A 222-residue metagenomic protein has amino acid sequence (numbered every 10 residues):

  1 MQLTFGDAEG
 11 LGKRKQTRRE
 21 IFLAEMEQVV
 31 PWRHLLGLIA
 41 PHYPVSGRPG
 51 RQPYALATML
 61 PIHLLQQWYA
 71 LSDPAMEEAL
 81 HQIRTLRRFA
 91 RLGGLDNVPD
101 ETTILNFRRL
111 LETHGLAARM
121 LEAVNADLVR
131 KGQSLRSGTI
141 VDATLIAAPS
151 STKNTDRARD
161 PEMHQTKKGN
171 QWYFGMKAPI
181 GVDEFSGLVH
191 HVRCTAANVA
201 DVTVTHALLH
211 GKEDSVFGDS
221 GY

Functional and structural regions predicted by a protein language model:
M1-R33, G37: Charged, often Cys/His-bearing segments associated with DNA-binding zinc-finger transcription factors
Q2-F5, P74, E78-H81, R91-Y222: Polybasic low-complexity intrinsically disordered regions
P31, R51-T58, D96-P99: Secondary-structure capping and boundary motifs in well-ordered enzyme cores
L38-A57: An N-terminal domain-cap segment
A40-P44, R88-G93: Short amphipathic helix-turn modules centered on a small-residue break
A55, S72-A75: Helix N-cap / loop-to-helix initiation motif
T58-A70: Alpha-helical support elements that line or immediately flank enzyme active sites and cofactor-binding pockets
H63, R87, N97-V98: Peripheral, non-cofactor segments flanking catalytic/redox cores
